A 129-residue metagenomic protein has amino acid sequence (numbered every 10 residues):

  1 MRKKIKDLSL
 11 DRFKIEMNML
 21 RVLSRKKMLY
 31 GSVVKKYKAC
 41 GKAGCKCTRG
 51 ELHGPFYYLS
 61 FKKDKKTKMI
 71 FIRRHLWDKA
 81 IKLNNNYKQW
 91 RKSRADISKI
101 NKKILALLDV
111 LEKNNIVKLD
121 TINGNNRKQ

Functional and structural regions predicted by a protein language model:
M1-Q129: A positively charged, amphipathic N-terminal helix/segment that binds anionic biomolecules
